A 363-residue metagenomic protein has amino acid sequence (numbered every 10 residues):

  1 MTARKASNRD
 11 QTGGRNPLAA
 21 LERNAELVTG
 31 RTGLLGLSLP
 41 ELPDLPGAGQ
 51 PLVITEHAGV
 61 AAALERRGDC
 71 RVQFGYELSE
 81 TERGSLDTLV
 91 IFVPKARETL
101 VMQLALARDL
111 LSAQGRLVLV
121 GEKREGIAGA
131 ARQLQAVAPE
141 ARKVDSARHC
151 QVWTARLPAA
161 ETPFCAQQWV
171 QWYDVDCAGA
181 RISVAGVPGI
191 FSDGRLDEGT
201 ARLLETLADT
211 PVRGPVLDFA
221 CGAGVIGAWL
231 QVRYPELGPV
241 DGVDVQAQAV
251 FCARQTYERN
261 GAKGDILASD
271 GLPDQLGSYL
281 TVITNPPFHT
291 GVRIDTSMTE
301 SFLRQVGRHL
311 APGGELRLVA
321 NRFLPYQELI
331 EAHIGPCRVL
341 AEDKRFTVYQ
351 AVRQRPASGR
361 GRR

Functional and structural regions predicted by a protein language model:
A3-C70, E198-T284: Conserved SAM/SAH cofactor-binding pocket of Class I
G49, A113-G115, L237-G238, G314: A short helix->loop->beta-strand "cap" motif at the edges of active sites that frequently abuts
F74-Y76, L267-S269, A320: Short loop/edge segments at beta-strand edges and connector loops that shape dinucleotide/nucleotide cofactor-binding
L78-G84, P273-G277: Short amphipathic alpha-helix with an adjacent loop that forms part of the alpha/beta core around
T88-E98, F219-A223, Y279-V292: Conserved proline-anchored active-site loop of SAM-dependent methyltransferases that bridges a beta-strand
T99-C177: N-terminal auxiliary segments of SAM/dcSAM-dependent transferases
L104, L117-A138, S146, R293-P356: Conserved Class I SAM-dependent methyltransferase catalytic core
R148-R213: SAM-dependent Rossmann-like transferase core, predominantly class I methyltransferases with a strong bias toward
